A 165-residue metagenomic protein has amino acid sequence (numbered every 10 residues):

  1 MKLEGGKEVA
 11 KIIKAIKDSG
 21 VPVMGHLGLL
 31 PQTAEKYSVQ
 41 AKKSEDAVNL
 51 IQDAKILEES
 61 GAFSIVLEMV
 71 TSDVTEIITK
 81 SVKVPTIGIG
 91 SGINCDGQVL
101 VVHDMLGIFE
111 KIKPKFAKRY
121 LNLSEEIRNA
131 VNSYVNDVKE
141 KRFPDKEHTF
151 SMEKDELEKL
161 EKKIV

Functional and structural regions predicted by a protein language model:
M1-V165: Alpha/beta enzyme core
